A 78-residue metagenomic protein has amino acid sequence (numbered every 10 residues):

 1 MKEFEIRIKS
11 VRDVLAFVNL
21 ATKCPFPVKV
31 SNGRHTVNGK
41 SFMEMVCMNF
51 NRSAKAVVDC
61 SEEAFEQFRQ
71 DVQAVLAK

Functional and structural regions predicted by a protein language model:
M1, S31, F50-R52: Short glycine-enriched loop/turn motifs at secondary-structure junctions
M1-R7: Short glycine-/aliphatic-rich beta-strand segments at the starts of folded cytosolic domains
F4, F26-V28, A54-A56: Conserved beta-strand core positions
I8-V11, E62: Electropositive phosphate-/nucleotide-binding environments in soluble metabolic enzymes
R12-P27, H35-F50, Q70: Amphipathic alpha-helical interaction surfaces in cytosolic regulatory modules
V28-G33, A74-K78: Conserved short beta-strand edge segments in small beta-sheet-based binding/regulatory domains
G33-R34, S61: Short, ordered loop/turn segments at secondary-structure junctions
N49-K78: C-terminal structural segments of small proteins and small subunits
